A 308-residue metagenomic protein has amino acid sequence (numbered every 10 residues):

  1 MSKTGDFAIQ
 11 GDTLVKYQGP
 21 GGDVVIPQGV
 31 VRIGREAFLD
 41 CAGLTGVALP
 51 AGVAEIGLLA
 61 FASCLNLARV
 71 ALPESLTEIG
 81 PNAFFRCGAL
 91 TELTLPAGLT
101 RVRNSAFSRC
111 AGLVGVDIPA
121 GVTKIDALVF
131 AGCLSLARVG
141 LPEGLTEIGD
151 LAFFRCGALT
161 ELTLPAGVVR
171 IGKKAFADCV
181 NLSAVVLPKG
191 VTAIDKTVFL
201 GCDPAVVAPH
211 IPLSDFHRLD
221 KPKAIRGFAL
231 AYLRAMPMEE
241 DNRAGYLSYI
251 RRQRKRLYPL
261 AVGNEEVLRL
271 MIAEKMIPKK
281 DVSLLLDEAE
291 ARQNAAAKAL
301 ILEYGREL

Functional and structural regions predicted by a protein language model:
M1-G11, V15-R32, A42-E55, L65-E78 (+7 more regions): Structural signature of tandem-repeat unit edges
R35-A37, G57-A60, G80-A83, R103-A106 (+4 more regions): Consensus positions within tandem repeat domains that build extended binding/scaffold surfaces
N264, N294-K298: Ankyrin-repeat interhelical turn/loop motif and analogous interhelical turns in ankyrin-like alpha-helical repeat
A289-E290: Short helix-coil junctions and helix-kink-helix linkers
